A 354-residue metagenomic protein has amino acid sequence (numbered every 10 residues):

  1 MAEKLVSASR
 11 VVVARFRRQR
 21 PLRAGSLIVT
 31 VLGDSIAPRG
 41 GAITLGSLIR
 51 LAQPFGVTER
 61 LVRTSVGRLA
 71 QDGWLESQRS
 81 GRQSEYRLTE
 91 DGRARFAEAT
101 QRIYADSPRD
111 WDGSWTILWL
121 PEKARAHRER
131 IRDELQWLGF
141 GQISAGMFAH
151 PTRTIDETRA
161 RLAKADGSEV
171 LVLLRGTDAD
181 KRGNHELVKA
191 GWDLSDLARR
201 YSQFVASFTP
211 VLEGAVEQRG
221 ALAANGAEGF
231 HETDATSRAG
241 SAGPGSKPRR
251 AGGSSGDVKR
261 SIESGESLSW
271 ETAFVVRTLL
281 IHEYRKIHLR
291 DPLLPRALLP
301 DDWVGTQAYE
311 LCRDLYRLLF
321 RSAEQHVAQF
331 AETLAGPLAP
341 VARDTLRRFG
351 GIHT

Functional and structural regions predicted by a protein language model:
K4-V31: Short alpha-helical segments that sit at the start of domains
R39-L51: Short acidic, hydrophobic short linear motifs in intrinsically disordered regions
V57-R68: Short amphipathic alpha-helical interaction segments
G73: Glycine-centered, phosphate/nucleic-acid-interacting loop/turn motifs that mediate DNA/RNA or nucleotide
R79-E85: Short, Lys/Arg-rich nucleic-acid/phosphate-binding segment
Q101-I143: Amphipathic alpha-helical dimerization/coiled-coil segments that flank or bridge DNA-binding/regulatory modules
R125-R219: Mid-protein regulatory/catalytic core that forms ligand/cofactor-binding pockets and protein-protein interaction
V188-T354: C-terminal regulatory/effector modules of DNA-binding transcriptional regulators
